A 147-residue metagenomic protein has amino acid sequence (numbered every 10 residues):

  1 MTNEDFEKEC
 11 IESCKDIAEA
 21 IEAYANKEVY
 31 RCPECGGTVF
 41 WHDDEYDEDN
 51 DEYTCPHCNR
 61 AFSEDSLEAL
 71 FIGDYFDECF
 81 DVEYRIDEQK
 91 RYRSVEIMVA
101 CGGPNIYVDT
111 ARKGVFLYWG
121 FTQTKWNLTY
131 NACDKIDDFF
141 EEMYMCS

Functional and structural regions predicted by a protein language model:
C14-Y24, A69-L70, D74: Long, charge-rich alpha-helical interaction segments
V29-Y30, E52: Residues immediately within or flanking Cys/His clusters that coordinate Zn2+ in small zinc-binding modules
C32-C35, C55-C58: Short cysteine-rich clusters marking metal-coordination/redox-active sites
V39-W41, S63: Short functional micro-motifs and their immediate structural scaffolds
D43-T54: Short linker/helix segments within small regulatory modules
N59-D65: Short metal-binding segments enriched for Cys and/or His
G73-R112: Amphipathic, interaction-prone secondary-structure segments
K113-S147: Polybasic, proline/glycine-rich intrinsically disordered low-complexity segments
